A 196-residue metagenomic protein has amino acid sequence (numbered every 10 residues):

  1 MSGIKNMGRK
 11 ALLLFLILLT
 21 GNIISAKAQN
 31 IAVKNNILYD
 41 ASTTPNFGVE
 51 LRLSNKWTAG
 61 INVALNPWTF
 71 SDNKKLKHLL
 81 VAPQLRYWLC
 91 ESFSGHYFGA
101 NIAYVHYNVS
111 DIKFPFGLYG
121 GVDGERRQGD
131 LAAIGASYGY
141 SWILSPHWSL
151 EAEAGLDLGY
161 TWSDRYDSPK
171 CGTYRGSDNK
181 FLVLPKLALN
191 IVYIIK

Functional and structural regions predicted by a protein language model:
I23-A28: Sec/Tat signal peptide C-region and signal peptidase I cleavage site
Q29-I31, A41-T43, K75-V81, S94 (+2 more regions): Residues that define the transmembrane beta-barrel architecture of outer-membrane proteins
V33-G48, N66-K77, S92: Solvent-exposed loop/turn segments connecting transmembrane beta-strands in outer-membrane beta-barrel proteins
V33-N35, V49, I61-V63, P83 (+4 more regions): Membrane-embedded beta-strand positions of outer-membrane beta-barrel proteins
I37-A41, V63-T69, Y87, I102-N108 (+2 more regions): Transmembrane beta-strands of outer-membrane beta-barrel pores
W57-A59, F93, H147-L150: Repeated loop/turn-to-beta-strand initiation elements of outer-membrane beta-barrel proteins
L65-H78, H106-D130, T161-K180: Flexible, solvent-exposed loop segments that connect beta-strands
W88, F181-K196: Outer-membrane beta-barrel "beta-signal"
